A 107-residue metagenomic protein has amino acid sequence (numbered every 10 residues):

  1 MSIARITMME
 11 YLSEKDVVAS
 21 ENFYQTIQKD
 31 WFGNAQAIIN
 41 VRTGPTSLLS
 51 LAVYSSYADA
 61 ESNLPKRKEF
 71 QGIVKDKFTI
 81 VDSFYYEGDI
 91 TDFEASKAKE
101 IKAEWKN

Functional and structural regions predicted by a protein language model:
M1-L49, S55-E69, D76-N107: Short S/T/G/P-rich N-terminal loop/turn motif that feeds into the first structured element of a domain
